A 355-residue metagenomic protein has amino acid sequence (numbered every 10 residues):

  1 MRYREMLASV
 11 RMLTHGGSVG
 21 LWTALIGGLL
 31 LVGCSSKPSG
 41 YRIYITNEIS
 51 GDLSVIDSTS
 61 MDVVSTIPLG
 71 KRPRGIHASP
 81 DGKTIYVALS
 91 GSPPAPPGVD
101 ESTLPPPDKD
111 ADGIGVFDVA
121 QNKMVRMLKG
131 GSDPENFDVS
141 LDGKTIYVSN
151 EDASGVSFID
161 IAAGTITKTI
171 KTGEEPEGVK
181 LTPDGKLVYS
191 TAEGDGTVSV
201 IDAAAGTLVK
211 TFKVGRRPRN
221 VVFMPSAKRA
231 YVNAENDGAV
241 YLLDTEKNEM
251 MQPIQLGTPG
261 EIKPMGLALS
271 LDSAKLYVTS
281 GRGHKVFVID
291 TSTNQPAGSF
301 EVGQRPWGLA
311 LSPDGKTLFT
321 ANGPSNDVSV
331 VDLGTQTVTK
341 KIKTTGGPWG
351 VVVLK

Functional and structural regions predicted by a protein language model:
M1-H15: N-terminal secretory signal peptides that target proteins for export/translocation
Y3, S18-V19, Q304, G346: Intrinsically disordered regions, especially transient/low-confidence alpha-helical propensity segments and coil-helix
V10-M12, V19, A297, T339: Extended rod-forming repeat segments used as scaffolds/tethers
G16-V32: Bacterial N-terminal signal peptides
L31-K355: Predominantly soluble domains enriched in secretory-pathway, periplasmic, or organellar proteins
